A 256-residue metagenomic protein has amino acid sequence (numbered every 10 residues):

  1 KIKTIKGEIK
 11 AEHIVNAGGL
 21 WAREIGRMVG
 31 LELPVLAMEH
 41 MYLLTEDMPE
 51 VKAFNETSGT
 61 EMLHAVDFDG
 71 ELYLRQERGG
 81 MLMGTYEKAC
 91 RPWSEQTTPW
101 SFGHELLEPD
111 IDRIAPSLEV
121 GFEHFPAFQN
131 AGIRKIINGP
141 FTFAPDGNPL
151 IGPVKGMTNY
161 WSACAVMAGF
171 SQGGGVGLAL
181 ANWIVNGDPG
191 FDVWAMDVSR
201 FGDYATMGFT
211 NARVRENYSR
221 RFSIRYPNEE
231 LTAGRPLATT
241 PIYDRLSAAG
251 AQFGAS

Functional and structural regions predicted by a protein language model:
K1-I2, I14, A131, I136: Generic beta-strand hydrophobic packing signal
I2-L107, E119-H124, G208-T239: Flavin-dependent oxidoreductases
N16, M83, G132-R134, S162-A163 (+1 more regions): General beta-strand structural signal in soluble alpha/beta enzymes
W21, W183, A255-S256: Tryptophan-centered motif/residue detector
E32-V35, G187-D192, Q252-G254: A short alpha-helix-loop-beta-strand transition element characteristic of N-terminal alpha/beta dinucleotide-binding
D69-G70, R78, P92, W100-L237: C-terminal catalytic lobe of FAD-dependent flavoproteins
A233-A255: Long, low-complexity segments enriched in small/aliphatic residues
